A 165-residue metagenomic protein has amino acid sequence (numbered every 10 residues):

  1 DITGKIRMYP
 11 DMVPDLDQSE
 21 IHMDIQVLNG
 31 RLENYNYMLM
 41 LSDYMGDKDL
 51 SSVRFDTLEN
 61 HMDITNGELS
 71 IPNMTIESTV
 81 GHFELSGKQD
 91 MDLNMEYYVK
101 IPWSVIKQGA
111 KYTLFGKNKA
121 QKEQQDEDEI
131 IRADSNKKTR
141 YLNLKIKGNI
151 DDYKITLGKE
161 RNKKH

Functional and structural regions predicted by a protein language model:
D1-F55, G81, S86-H165: Membrane-proximal interfacial segments on either side of biological membranes
D56-N60: A structural detector for short beta-strand units
D63-E68: Flexible, solvent-exposed coil segments and beta strand-coil junctions, predominantly the extracellular/periplasmic
